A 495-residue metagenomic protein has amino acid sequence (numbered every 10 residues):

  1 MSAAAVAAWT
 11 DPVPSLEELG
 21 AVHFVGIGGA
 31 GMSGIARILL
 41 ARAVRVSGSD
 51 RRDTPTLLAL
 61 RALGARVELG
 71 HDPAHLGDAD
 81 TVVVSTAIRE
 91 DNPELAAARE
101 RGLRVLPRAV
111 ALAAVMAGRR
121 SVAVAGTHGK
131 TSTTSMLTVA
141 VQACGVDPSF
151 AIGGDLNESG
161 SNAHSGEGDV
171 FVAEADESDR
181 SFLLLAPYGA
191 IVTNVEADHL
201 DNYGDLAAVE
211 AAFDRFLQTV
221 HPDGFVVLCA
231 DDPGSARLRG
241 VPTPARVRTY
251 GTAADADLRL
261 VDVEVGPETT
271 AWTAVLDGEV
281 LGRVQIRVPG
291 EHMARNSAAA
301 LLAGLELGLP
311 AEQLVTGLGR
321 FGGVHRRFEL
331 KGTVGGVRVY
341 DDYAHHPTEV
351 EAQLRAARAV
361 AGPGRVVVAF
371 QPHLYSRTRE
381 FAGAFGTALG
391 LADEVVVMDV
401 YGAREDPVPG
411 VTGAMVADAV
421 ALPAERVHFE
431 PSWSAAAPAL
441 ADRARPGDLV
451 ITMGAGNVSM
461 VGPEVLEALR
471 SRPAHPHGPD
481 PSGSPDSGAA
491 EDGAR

Functional and structural regions predicted by a protein language model:
M1-A111, P233, A256-V261, L281 (+2 more regions): N-terminal leader/targeting and accessory segments in enzymes
A7-H23, G31, I38, R42 (+5 more regions): Nucleotide phosphate-binding/pyrophosphate-handling subdomain across enzymes that bind or process nucleotide phosphates
I38-A41, R61, H75, T86-A230 (+4 more regions): Phosphate-binding loop of NTP-binding sites
V44-R51, F225-A230, V367-Q371, L391-G402: Short internal beta-strands
S49-D50, E68-H71, L106-V110, A151-G154 (+5 more regions): Beta-strand->loop->alpha-helix junctions that form or flank phosphate-binding loops in nucleotide-handling enzymes
G386-P446: C-terminal helical cap/extension that packs against the catalytic core of soluble nucleotide-cofactor enzymes
A436-A468: A glycine-rich beta-strand to alpha-helix segment that forms a phosphate/ribose-binding loop at ligand/cofactor sites
